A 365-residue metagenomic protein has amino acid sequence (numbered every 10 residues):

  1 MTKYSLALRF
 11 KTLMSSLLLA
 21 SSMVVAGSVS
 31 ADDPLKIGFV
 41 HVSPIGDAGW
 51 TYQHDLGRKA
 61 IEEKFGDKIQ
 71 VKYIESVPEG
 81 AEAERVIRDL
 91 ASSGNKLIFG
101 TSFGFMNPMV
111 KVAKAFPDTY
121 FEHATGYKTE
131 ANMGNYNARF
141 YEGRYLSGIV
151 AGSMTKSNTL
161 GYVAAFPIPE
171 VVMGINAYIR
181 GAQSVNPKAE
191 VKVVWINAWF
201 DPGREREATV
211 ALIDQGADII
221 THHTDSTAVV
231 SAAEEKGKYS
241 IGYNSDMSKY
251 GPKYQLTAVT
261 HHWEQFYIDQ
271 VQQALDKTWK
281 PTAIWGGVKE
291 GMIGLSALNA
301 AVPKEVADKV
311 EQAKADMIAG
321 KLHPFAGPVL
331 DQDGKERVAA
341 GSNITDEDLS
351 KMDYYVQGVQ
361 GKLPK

Functional and structural regions predicted by a protein language model:
M1-R9: N-terminal secretory signal peptides that target proteins for export/translocation
S5-L6, M14-S15, P324: Intrinsically disordered, low-complexity repeat segments enriched in small/polar residues
A7, S28-V29: Glycine-centered signal
K11-A26: Bacterial N-terminal signal peptides
A31-K365: A residue-level marker of the well-folded mature domains of exported/periplasmic proteins
